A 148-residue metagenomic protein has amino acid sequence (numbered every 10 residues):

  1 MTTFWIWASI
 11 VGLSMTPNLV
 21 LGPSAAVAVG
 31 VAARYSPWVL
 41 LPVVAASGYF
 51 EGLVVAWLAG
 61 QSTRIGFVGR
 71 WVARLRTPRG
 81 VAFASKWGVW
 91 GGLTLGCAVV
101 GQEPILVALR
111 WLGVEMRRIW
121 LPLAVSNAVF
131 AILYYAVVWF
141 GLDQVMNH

Functional and structural regions predicted by a protein language model:
M1-I10, A33-E103, V114-R117, L123-N127 (+2 more regions): Membrane-interfacial helix-loop-helix
S14-V31, C97-A108: Transmembrane helix boundary and interhelical junction motifs in multipass membrane proteins
L19-P23, L112-L121: Membrane-helix interface "capping/anchor" motifs
